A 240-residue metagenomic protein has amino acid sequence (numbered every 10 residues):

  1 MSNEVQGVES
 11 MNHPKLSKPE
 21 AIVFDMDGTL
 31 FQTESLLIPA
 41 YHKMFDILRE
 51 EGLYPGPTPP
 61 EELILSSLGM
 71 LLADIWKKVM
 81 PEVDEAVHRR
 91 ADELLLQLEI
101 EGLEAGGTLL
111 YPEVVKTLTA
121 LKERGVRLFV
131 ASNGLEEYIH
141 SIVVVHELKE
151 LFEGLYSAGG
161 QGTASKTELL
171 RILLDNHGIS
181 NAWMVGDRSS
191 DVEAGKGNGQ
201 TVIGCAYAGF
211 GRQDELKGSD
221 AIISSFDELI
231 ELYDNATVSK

Functional and structural regions predicted by a protein language model:
M1-F24, V238-S239: Non-catalytic pre-domain segments flanking phosphatase-related domains
K15-P112: N-terminal helical cap/lid subdomain that shapes the substrate entry/recognition surface in HAD-like hydrolases
K15-S17, E123-V126, N176-S180, A236: Glycine-rich phosphate-binding loop signature in dinucleotide/nucleotide-binding domains
T29, S132-G134: Conserved phosphate-coupling serine/threonine residues in phosphotransfer and NTP-handling enzymes
I64, L148-A164: A short, structured active-site edge motif that brings together acidic residues
E101-V130, H140, T167: Short, acidic loop-to-helix structural element flanking the phosphoryl-transfer center in phosphate-processing enzymes
K166-V192: Conserved Lys-Pro-Asp/Glu-containing loop-to-beta segment of HAD-superfamily phosphomonoesterases, centered on
M184-A221: Acidic, Mg2+-coordinating phosphoryl-transfer loop and its flanking beta/alpha structural elements, shared across
